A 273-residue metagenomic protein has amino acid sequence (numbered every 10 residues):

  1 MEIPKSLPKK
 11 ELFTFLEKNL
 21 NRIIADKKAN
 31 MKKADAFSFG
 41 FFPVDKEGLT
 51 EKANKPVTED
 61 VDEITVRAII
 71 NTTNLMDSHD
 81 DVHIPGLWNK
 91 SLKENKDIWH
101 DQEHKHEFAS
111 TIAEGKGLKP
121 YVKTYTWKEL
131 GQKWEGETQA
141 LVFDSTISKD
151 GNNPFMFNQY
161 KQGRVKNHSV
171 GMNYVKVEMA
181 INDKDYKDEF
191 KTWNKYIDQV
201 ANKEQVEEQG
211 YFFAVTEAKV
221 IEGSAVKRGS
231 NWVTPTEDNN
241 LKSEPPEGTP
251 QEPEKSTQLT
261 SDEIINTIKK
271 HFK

Functional and structural regions predicted by a protein language model:
M1-E244: Signature of dsDNA virion morphogenesis modules
L241-E254: Long, low-complexity intrinsically disordered segments
Q251-K273: Terminal short linear interaction segments
